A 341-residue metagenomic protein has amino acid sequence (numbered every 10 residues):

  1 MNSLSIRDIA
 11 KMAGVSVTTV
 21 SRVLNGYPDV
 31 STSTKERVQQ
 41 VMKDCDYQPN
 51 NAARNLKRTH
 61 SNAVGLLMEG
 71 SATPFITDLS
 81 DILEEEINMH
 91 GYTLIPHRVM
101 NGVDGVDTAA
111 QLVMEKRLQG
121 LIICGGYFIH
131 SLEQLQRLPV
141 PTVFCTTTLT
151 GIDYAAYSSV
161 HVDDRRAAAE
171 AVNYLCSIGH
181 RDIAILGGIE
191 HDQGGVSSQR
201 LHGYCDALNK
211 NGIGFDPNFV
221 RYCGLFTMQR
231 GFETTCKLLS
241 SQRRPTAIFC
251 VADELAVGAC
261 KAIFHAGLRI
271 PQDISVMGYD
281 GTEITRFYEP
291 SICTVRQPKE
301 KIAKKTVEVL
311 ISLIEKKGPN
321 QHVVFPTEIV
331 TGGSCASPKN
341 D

Functional and structural regions predicted by a protein language model:
M1-S5, T59-N173, S240, R244: Alpha-helical recognition/docking segments in bacterial nutrient-uptake and carbohydrate-utilization systems
M1-S61: N-terminal helix-turn-helix DNA-binding module of bacterial transcription factors
V17-R22, L56-A72, Y174, D182-H191: Short beta-strand segments enriched in small/hydrophobic residues
E69-D78, P96-D104, V160-E170, L186-T234 (+4 more regions): Hinge/beta->alpha junction and helix N-cap segments in small-molecule ligand-binding domains
R117-C124, A184-G187, R221, Q242-A252 (+1 more regions): Periplasmic-binding protein-like
R181-D182, F215-F219, I270-S275: Short acidic capping loops at alpha-helix termini that bridge into adjacent secondary structure
T234-D341: Flexible loop/turn connectors
